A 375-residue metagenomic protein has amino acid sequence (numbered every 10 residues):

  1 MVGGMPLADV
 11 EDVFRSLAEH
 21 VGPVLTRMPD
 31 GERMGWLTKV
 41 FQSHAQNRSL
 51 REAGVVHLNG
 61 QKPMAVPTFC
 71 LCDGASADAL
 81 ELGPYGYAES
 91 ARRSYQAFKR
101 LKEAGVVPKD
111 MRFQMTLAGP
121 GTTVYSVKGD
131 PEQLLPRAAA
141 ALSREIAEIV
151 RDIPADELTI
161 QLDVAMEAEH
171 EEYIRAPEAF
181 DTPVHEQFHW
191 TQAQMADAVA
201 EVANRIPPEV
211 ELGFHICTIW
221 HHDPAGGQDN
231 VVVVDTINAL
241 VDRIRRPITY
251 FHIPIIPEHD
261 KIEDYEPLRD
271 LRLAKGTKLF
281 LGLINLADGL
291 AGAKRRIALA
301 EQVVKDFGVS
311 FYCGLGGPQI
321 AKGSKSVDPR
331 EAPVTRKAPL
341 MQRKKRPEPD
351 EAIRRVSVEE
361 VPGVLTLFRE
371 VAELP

Functional and structural regions predicted by a protein language model:
M1, L25-R27, D110-T116, E157-Q161 (+4 more regions): Structural preference for beta-strand elements that scaffold enzyme active sites
M1-P63, R369-E370: N-terminal basic, low-complexity leaders that serve as flexible interaction/assembly modules and, when applicable, as
V10-F14, Y85-L101, L134-I146, H185-V202 (+5 more regions): Well-ordered, non-membrane alpha-helical segments in soluble/globular domains
P63-P154, T159-Q194: Active-site-proximal, glycine-rich beta->alpha crossover segments in alpha/beta enzymes that shape flexible
F98-D110, V150-A155, E201-E209, L240-R245 (+2 more regions): Acidic (Asp/Glu)-rich catalytic clusters
G119-G121, V164-A168, I216-H222, I255-H259 (+2 more regions): Active-site-proximal loop/turn and secondary-structure-junction residues that shape catalytic pockets, frequently
M195-G276: Aromatic-lined glycan-binding groove of carbohydrate-active enzymes
D242-E331, K345-P375: Catalytic-face loop-and-helix region of soluble metabolic enzyme cores
